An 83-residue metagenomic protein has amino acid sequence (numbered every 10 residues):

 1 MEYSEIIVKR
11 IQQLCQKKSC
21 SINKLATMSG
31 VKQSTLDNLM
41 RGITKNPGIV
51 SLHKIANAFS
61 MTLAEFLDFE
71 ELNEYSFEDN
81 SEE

Functional and structural regions predicted by a protein language model:
M1-S21: A short, Lys/Arg-rich alpha-helix, primarily the initiator
C15, A26, A56: The alpha-helix within a helix-turn-helix
K24, T35, E65: Residues in the helix-turn-helix
V31-N46: Recognition helix of helix-turn-helix/homeodomain-like DNA-binding domains that insert into the DNA major groove
N38, L67-E83: Short, charged recognition helix plus adjacent turn of helix-turn-helix-like nucleic-acid-binding domains
V50-E65: DNA major-groove recognition helix of helix-turn-helix/homeodomain DNA-binding modules
